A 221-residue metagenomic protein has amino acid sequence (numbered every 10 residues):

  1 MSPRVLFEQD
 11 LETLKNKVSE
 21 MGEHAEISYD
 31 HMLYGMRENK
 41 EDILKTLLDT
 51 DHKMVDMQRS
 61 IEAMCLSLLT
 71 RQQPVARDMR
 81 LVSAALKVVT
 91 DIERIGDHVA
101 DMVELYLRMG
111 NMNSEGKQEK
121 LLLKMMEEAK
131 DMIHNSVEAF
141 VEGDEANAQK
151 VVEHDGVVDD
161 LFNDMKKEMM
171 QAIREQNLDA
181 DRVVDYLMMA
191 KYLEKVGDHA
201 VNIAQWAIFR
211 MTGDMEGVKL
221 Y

Functional and structural regions predicted by a protein language model:
M1-Y221: Cytosolic, long alpha-helical scaffolding segments
